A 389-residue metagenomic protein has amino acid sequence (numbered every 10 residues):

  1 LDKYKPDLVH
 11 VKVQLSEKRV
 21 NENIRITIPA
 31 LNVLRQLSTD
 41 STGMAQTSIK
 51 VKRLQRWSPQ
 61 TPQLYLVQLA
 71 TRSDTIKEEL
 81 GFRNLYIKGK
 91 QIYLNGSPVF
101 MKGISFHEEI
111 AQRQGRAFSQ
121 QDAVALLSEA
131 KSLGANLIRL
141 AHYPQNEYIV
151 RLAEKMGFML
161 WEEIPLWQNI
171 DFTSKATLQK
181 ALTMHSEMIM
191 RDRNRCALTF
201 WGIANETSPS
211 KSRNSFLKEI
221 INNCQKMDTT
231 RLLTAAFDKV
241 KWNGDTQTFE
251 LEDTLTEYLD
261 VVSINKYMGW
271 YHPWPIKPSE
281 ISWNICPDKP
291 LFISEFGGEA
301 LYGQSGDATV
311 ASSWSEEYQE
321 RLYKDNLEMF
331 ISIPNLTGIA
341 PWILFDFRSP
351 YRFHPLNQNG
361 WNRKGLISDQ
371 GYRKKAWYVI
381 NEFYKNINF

Functional and structural regions predicted by a protein language model:
L1-L152, M156-L160, M184, M190 (+6 more regions): Secreted/periplasmic carbohydrate-active enzymes, especially glycoside hydrolases
A125-S128, L137-F383: Substrate-binding/catalytic cleft of secreted carbohydrate-active enzymes, primarily glycoside hydrolases
